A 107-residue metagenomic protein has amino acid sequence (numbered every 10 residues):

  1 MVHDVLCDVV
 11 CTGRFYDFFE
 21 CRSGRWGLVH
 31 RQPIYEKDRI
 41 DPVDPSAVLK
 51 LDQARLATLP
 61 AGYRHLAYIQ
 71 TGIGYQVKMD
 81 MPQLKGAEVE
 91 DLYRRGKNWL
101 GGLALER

Functional and structural regions predicted by a protein language model:
M1-V9: C-terminal and inter-domain tail/linker signature
D4, R25-R107: Terminal "cap-and-tail" regions of soluble proteins that handle hydrophobic small molecules
V10, C21-L28: Coil-to-beta-strand transition motifs
R14-E20, Q32-I34: Hydrophobic/aromatic beta-strand elements that line small-molecule binding cavities or substrate pockets in beta-rich
